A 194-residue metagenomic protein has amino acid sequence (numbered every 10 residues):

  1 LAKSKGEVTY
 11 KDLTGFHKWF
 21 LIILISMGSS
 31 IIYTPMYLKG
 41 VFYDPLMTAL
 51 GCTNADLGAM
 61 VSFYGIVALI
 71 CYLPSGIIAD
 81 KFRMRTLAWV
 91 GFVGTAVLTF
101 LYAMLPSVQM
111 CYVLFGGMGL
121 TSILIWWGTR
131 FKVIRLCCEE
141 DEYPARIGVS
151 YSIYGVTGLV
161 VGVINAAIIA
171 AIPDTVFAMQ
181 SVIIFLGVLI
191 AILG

Functional and structural regions predicted by a protein language model:
F20-N54, S75, V161-N165: Extracytoplasmic
A59-I77: Central cavity-lining transmembrane alpha-helices of secondary-active solute carriers, predominantly the Major
R85-A88: Primarily marks hydrophobic transmembrane alpha-helices of the MFS/SLC 12-helix fold
V93-S107: C-terminal ends and interior cores of transmembrane alpha-helices in multi-pass membrane transporters/permeases
L98, Q109-I125: Hydrophobic core of transmembrane alpha-helices in multi-pass small-molecule transporters, especially MFS/SLC-type
L124-E139: Intracellular juxtamembrane helix-capping segments at the cytosolic ends of symmetry-related transmembrane helices
P144-I169: Glycine-rich segments within core transmembrane alpha-helices of 12-TM secondary carriers
Q180-G194: Symmetry-related core transmembrane helices of the 12-TM Major Facilitator Superfamily/SLC fold
